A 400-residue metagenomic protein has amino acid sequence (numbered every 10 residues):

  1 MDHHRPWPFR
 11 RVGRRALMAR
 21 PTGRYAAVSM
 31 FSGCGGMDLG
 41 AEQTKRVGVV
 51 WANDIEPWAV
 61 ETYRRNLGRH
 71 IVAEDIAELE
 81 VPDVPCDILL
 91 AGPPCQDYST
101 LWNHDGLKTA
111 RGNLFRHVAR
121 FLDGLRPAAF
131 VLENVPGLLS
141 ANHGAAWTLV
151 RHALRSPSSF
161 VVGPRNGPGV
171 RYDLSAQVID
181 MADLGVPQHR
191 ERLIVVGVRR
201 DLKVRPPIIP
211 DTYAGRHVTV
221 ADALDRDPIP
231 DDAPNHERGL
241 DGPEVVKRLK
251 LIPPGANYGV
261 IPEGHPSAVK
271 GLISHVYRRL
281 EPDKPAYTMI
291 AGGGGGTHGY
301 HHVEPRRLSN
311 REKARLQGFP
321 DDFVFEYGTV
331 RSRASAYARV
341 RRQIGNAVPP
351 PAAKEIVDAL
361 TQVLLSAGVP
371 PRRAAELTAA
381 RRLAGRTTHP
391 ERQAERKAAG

Functional and structural regions predicted by a protein language model:
H3, G239-G400: C-terminal target-recognition/interaction regions appended to catalytic cores
H3-A128, P136-S140, G144-T148: Core alpha/beta nucleotide-donor-binding catalytic domains of modification enzymes
G23, M30, A52, L139 (+6 more regions): Aromatic-acidic/polar surface patches that form glycan- and anion
C34, W147, R192, N346-K354: Short alpha-helical patches at coil-to-helix transitions and adjacent helical residues in well-structured domains
G35, P57, P94-Q96, P136-G137 (+4 more regions): Short, solvent-exposed loop/turn segments at secondary-structure junctions
E78-I88, Y98-R279: Class I S-adenosyl-L-methionine
P93, L139-N142, L154-S158, L360 (+1 more regions): A generic secondary-structure signal for well-formed alpha-helical elements
